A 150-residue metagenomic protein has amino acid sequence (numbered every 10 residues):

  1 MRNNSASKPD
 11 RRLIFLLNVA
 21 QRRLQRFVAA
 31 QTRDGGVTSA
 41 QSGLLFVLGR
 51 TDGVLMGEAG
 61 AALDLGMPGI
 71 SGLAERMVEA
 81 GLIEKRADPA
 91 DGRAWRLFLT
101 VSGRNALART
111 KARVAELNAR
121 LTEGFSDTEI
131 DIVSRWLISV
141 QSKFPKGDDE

Functional and structural regions predicted by a protein language model:
M1-A6, D127-E150: C-terminal regulatory/oligomerization modules of transcriptional regulators
M1-G35, L99: N-terminal leader segment of winged-helix/HTH proteins
R12, R23, F27, G43-G49 (+2 more regions): Pre-recognition alpha-helix immediately N-terminal to the DNA-recognition helix within helix-turn-helix or winged-helix
Q25, E75-I138: Charged, amphipathic alpha-helical coiled-coil/dimerization segments
T51-L55: Short capping segments at the starts of secondary-structure elements
G60: The alpha-helix within a helix-turn-helix
G66-G69: Helix-turn-helix DNA-binding motif, specifically the short coil turn and the N-cap/start of the second
